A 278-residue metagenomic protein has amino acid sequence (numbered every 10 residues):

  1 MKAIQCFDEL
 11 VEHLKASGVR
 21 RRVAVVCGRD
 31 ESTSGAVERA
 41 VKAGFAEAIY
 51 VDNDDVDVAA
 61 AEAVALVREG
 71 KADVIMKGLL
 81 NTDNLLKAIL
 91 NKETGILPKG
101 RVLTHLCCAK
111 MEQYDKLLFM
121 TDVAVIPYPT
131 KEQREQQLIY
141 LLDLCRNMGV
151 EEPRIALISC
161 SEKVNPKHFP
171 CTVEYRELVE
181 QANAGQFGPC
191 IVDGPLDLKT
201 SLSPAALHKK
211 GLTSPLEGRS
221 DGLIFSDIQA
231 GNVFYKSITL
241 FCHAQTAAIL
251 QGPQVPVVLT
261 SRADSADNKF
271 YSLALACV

Functional and structural regions predicted by a protein language model:
M1-L216, D221-V278: Anion-binding alpha/beta catalytic cores of soluble intermediary-metabolism enzymes, centered on
